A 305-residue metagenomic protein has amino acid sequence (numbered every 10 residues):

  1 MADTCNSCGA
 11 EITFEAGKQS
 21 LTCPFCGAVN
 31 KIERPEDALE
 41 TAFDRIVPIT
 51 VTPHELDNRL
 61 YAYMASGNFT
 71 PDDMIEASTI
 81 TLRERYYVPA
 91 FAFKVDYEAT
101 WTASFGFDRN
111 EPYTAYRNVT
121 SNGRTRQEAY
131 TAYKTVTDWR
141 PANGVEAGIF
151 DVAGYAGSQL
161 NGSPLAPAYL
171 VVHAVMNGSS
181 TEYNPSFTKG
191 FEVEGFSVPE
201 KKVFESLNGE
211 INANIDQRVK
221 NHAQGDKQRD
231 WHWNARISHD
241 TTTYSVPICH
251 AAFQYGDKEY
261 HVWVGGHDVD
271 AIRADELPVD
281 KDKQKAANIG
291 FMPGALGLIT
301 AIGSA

Functional and structural regions predicted by a protein language model:
A2, S20: Residues immediately within or flanking Cys/His clusters that coordinate Zn2+ in small zinc-binding modules
C5-C8, C23-C26: Short cysteine-rich clusters marking metal-coordination/redox-active sites
I12, N30: Cys/His-rich microdomains that often coordinate metals
E15-K18, E33-E36: Short Cys/His-rich "knuckle" micro-motifs
T41-E259, V279-L296: Charged, low-complexity helical/coil segments in non-catalytic cytosolic or luminal regions
E259-K281: Juxtamembrane amphipathic/hinge helix adjacent to a transmembrane helix
L298-A305: Juxtamembrane "helix exit" motif at the C-terminal ends of alpha-helical transmembrane segments in multi-pass membrane
